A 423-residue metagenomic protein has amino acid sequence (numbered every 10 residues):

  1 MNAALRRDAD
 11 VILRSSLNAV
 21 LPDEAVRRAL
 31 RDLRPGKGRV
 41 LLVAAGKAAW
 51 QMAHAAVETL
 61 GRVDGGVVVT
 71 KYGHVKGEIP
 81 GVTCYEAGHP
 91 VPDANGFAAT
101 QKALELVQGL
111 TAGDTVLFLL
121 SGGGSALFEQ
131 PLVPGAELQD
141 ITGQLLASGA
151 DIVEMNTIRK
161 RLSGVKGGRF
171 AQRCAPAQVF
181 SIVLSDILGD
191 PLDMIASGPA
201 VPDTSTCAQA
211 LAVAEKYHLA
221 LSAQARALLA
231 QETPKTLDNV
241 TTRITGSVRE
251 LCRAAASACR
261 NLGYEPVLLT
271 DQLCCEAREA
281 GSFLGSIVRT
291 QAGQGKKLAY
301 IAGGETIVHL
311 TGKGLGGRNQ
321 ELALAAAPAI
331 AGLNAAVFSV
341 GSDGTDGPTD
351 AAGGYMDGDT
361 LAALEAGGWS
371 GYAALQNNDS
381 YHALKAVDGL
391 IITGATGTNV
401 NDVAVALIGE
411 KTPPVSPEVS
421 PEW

Functional and structural regions predicted by a protein language model:
M1-V43, Q51-M52: An N-terminal, well-structured beta->alpha segment
V43-A45, V67-T70, L117-G122, S181-I187 (+3 more regions): Short beta-strand segments
A55-G65, I79-C84, L104, Q108 (+5 more regions): A glycine- and small-aliphatic-rich helix-loop capping segment at beta-alpha/alpha-beta transitions that lines
T70-A112, E154, I158-R159: Glycine-rich oxoanion-binding loops at beta->alpha junctions
E105-M194, A200-P202, Q376-D379, A383 (+2 more regions): Glycine-rich, mobile lid/loop segments that gate access to catalytic sites or pores
P134-D151, D203-H218, G312-F338, P421: Gly/Ser/Thr-rich active-site loops/lids in small-molecule metabolic enzymes that frequently grip phosphoryl groups
A177-F180, P202-F283, I287: Accessory alpha-helical/coil subdomains and C-terminal extensions that flank or cap enzyme catalytic cores
L324-P414, W423: Internal helix-turn-beta structural module
